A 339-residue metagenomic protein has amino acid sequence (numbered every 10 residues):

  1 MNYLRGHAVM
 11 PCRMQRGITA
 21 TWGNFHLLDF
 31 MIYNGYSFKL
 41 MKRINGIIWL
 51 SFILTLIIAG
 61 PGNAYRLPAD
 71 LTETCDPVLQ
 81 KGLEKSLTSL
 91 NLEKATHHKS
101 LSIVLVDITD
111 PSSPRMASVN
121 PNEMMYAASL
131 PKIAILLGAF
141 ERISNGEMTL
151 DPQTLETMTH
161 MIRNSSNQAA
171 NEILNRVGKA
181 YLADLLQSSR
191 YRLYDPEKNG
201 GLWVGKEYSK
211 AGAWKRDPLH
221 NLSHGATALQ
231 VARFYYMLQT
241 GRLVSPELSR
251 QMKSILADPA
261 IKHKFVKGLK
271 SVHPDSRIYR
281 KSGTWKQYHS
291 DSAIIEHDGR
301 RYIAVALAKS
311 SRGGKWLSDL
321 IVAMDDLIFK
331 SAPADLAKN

Functional and structural regions predicted by a protein language model:
W49-I57: Bacterial N-terminal signal peptides
Y65-L87, S223, R233-N339: Structured C-terminal helix/loop/strand segments within mature extracytoplasmic catalytic/sensor domains
G82-N120, I295-E296: A short, well-structured edge-of-sheet supersecondary motif
M124-M148, M161, A304: Active-site SXXK
E141-T159, S245-S249: Short, well-structured active-site flanking segments
I173-L243: Mid-domain, small-residue-enriched loop/turn segments at the edges of structured enzyme/sensor domains
